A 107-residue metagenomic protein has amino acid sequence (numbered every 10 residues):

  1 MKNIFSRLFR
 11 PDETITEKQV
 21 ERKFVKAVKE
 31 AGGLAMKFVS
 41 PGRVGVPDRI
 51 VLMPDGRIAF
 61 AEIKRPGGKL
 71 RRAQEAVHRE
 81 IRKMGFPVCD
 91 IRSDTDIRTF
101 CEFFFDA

Functional and structural regions predicted by a protein language model:
M1-A107: Catalytic phosphate/metal-binding cores of nucleic-acid and nucleotide-processing enzymes, i.e., regions that mediate
